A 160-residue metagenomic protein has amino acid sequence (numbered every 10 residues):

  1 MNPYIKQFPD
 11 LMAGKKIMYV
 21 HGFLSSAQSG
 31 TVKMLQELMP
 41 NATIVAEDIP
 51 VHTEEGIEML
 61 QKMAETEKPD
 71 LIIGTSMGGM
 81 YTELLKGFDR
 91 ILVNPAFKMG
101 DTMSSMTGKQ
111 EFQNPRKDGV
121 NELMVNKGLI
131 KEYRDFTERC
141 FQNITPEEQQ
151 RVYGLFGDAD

Functional and structural regions predicted by a protein language model:
P3-A13: Short beta-strand-to-loop junctions in surface cap/lid or active-site-entrance loops
L11-T66: Active-site catalytic motif of lipid deacylating hydrolases and related acyltransferases
A13-K15, N41, E67-P69, G87 (+1 more regions): A general structural motif
Y19-F23, I73, L155-G157: Short hydrophobic segments within beta-strands
D70-I73, D89-I91: Residue in the alpha/beta-hydrolase core beta-strand immediately N-terminal to the catalytic nucleophile
I73-E83: Gly/Ala-rich beta-loop-alpha elbow adjacent to hydrolase catalytic centers
E83-D89: Glycosyltransferases and closely related glycan-assembly transferases that use nucleotide-activated donors
D89-D160: The alpha/beta-hydrolase serine catalytic core
